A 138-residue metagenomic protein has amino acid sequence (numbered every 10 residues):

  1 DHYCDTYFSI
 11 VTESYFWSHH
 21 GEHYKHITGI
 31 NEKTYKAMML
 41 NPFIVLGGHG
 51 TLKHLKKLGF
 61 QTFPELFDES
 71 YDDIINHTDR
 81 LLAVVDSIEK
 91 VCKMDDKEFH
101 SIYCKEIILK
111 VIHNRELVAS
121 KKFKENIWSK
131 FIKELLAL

Functional and structural regions predicted by a protein language model:
D1-V11, W17-N31, Y35-M39, I44-L138: Pol beta-like nucleotidyltransferase catalytic core
